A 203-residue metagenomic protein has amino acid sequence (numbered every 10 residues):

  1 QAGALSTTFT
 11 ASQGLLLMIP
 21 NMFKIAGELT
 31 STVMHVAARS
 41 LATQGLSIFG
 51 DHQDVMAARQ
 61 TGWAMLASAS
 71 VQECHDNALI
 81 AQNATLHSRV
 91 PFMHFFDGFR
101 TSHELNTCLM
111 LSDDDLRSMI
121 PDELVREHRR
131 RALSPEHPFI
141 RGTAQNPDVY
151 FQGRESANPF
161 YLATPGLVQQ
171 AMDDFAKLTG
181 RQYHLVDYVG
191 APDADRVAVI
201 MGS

Functional and structural regions predicted by a protein language model:
Q1-A57, W63-L86: Thiamine diphosphate
L5, S31-T32, P91-M93, D195-V197: Beta-sheet entry/capping signal
T7-F9, H137, V197: Short, flexible coil/turn micro-motifs enriched in small/turn-prone residues
F9, H35, F95-D97, V199-G202: Generic beta-strand/beta-sheet core signal
Q13-P20, F49-Q53, Q60, A69-L79 (+5 more regions): Conserved active-site and cofactor/substrate-binding residues in soluble primary-metabolism enzymes
T43, A58, Q170-S203: Thiamine diphosphate
V55-R59, N106-L109: Metal-ion/cofactor- or nucleotide/acyl-coenzyme-handling active-site neighborhoods
F92-Y188: Conformationally flexible catalytic loops at phosphate/diphosphate-handling active centers
